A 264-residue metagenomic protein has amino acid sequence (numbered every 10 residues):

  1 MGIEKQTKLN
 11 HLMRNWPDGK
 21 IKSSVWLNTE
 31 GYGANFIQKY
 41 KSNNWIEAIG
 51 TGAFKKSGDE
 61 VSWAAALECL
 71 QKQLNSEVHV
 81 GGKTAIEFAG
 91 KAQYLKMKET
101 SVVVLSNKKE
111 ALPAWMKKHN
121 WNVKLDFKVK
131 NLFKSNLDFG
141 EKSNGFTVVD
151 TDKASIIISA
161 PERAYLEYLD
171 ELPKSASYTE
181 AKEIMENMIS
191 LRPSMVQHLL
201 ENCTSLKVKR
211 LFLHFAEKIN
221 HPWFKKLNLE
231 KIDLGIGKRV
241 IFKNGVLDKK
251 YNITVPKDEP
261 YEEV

Functional and structural regions predicted by a protein language model:
M1-K83, I189-L206, E263: Short beta-edge/loop segments at beta->alpha junctions of small alpha/beta modules that act as binding/recognition
N10, G58-D59, K134-D138, A154 (+1 more regions): N-proximal short alpha-helices
W16, W26, F36, N43-W45 (+9 more regions): Bulky hydrophobic/aromatic packing residues
G19, E99-T100, D248: Sequence-level motif detector for i,i+2 pairs with an aromatic at +2
S24, Q38-N43, A48-L137, I253: Short gly/ser-rich loop at a beta-strand->alpha-helix junction or flexible surface loop bordering the NTP-binding
F139-V264: Hydrophobic alpha-helical interaction segments
